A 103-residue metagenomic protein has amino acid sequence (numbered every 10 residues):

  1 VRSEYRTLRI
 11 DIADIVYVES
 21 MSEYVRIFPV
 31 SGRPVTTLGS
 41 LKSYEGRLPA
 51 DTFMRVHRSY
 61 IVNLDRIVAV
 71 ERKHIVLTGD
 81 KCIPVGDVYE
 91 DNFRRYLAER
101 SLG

Functional and structural regions predicted by a protein language model:
V1-T78, C82-P84: Conserved binding/recognition cores within well-folded domains
V1-Y5, S31, Y89-G103: Eukaryotic intrinsically disordered, low-complexity regulatory linkers and tails enriched in Ser/Thr/Pro
